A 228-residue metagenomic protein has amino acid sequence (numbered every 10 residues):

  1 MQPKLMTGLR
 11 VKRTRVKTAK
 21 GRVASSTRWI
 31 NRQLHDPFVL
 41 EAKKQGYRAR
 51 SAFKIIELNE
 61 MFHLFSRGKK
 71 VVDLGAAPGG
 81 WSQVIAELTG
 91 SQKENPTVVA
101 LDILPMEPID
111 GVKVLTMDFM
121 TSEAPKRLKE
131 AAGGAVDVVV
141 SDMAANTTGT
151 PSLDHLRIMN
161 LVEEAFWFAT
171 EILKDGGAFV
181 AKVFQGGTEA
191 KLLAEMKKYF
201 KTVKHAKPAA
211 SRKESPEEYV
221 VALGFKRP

Functional and structural regions predicted by a protein language model:
Q2-K70, A86: Class I SAM-dependent methyltransferase Rossmann-like catalytic core, especially the SAM/SAH-binding loop
E60-S66, A132-G133, E171-I172: Glycine-rich helix-loop-beta junction characteristic of Rossmann-like nucleotide cofactor-binding loops
G75-G79, F184: Class I SAM-dependent methyltransferase "Motif I" SAM/SAH-binding loop
P78-Q92: Conserved SAM-binding loop of SAM-dependent methyltransferases across substrates and taxa, primarily the Class I
Q92-N95, L173-A178: Short glycine-dipeptide loop
N95, L101-T148: S-adenosyl-L-methionine
M159-D175: A short glycine-rich, Lys/Arg-flanked "PGG" loop and its adjoining helix->strand segment in the class I
Q185-P228: Class I S-adenosyl-L-methionine
